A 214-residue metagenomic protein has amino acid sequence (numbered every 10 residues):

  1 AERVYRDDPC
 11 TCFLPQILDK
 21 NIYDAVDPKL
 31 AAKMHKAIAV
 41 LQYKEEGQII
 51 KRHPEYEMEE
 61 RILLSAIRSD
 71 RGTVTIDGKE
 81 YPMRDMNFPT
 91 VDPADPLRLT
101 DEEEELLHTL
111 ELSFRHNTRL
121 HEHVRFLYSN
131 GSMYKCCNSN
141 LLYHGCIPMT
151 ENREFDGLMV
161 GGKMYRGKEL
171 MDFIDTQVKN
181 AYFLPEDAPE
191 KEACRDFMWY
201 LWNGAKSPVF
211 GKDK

Functional and structural regions predicted by a protein language model:
A1-K214: Feature recognizes metal-dependent phosphohydrolase scaffolds
